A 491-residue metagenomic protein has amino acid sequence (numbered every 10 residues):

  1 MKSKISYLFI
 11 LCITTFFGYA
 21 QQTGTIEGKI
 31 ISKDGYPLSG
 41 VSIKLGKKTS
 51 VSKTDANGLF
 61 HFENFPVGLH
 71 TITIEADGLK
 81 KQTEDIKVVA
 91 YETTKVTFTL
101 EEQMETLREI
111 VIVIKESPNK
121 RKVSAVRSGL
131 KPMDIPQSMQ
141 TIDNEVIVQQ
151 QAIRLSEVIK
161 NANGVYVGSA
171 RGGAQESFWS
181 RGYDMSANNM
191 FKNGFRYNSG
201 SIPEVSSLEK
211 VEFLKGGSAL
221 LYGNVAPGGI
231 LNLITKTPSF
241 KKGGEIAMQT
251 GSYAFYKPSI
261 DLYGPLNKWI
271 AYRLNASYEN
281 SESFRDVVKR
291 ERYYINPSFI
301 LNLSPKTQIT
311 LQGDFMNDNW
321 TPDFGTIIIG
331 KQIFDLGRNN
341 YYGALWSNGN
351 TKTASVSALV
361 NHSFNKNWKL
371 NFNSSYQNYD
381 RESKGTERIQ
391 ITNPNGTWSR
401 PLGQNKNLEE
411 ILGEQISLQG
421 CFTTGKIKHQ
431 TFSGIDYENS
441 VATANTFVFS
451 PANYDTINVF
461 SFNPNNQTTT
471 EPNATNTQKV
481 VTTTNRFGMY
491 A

Functional and structural regions predicted by a protein language model:
Y36-S39, K44-T49, E63, E92 (+1 more regions): Acidic, small-polar-rich N-terminal luminal/periplasmic segments of exported/outer-membrane proteins
L45-K47, L69, T73-D85: A short, solvent-exposed loop/turn motif at the edges and junctions of modular extracellular/periplasmic domains
K48-L59: Short, acidic Ser/Thr/Gly-rich low-complexity loop/linker segments typical of extracellular and cell-surface proteins
S207-E209, L220-P297, L303-T307, A354: Outer-membrane beta-barrel translocator/receptor signature
I246-T250, L274-Y278, P297, L311-F315 (+2 more regions): Transmembrane beta-barrel strands of outer-membrane/channel proteins
I260-G264, P297-L301, A358-H362, E414-G420 (+1 more regions): Residues on the lipid-exposed face of transmembrane beta-strands in outer-membrane beta-barrel proteins
N267-K268, N302-K306, N365-N367, Q419 (+1 more regions): Outer-membrane beta-barrel channels and translocator barrels
E279, S283, N296-S363, N367 (+2 more regions): Acidic/polar loop-and-plug regions of large Gram-negative outer-membrane beta-barrel proteins
